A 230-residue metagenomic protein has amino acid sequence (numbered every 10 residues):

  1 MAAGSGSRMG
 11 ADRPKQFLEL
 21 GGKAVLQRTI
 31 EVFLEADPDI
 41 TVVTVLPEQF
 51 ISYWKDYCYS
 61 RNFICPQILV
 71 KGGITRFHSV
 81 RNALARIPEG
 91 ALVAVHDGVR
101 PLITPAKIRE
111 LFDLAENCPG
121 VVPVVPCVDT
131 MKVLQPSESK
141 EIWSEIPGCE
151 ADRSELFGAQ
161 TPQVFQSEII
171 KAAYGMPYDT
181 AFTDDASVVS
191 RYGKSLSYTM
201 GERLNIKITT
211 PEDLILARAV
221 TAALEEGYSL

Functional and structural regions predicted by a protein language model:
M1-A3, T44-V45, H96, P123-P126 (+1 more regions): Short beta-strand segments
M1-S52: N-terminal glycine-rich phosphate-binding loop and ensuing alpha1 helix
M9, W54-K55, L111, I170 (+1 more regions): Hydrophobic packing residues within well-ordered alpha-helices of enzyme cores
D37-P38, Y59-P66, E89: Short helix-capping segments at alpha-helix termini
I40-V42, G120, S195: Residues at the starts of beta-strands that form the adenosine-phosphate
I68, I74-E138, Q160: Conserved beta-loop-beta/alpha segment of the NTase-like Rossmann-fold superfamily that binds/positions NTPs
I74, F157-L230: Conserved alpha/beta core of the MobA/IspD/sugar-nucleotide pyrophosphorylase nucleotidyltransferase superfamily
K132-T161: Short, flexible, basic/aromatic active-site loop/helix in glycosyltransferases
